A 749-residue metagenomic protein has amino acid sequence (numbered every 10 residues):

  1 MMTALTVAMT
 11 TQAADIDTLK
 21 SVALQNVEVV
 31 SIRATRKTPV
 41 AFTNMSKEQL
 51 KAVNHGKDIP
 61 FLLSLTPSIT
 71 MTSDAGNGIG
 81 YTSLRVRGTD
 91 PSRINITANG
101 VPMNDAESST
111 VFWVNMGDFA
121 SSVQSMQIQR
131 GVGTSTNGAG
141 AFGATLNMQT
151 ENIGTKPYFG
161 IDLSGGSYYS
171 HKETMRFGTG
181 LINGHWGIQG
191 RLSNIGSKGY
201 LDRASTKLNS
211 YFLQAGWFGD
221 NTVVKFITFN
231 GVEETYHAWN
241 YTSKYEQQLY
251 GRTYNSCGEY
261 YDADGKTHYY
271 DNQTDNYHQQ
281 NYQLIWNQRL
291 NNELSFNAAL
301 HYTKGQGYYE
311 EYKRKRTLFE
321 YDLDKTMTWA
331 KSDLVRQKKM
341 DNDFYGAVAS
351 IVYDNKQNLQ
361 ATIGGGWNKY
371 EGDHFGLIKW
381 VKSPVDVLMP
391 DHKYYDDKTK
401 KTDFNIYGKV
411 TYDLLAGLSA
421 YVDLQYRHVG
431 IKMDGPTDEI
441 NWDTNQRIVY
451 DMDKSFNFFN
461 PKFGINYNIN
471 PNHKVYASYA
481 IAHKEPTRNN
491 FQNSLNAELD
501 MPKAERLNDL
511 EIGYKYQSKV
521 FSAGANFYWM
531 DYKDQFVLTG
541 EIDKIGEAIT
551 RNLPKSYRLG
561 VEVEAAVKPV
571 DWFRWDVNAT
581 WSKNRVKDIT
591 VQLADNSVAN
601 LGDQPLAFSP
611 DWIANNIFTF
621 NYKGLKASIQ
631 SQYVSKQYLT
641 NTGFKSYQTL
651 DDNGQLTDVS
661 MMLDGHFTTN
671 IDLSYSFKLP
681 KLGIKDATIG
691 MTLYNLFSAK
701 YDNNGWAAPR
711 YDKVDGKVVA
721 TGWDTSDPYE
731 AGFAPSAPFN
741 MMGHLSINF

Functional and structural regions predicted by a protein language model:
A13-A52, P91, N526: Short, acidic, small-residue-rich periplasmic hinge/interaction motif at the N-terminus of Gram-negative outer-membrane
P60-P102, Q124: Extracytoplasmic beta-strand/coil segments of soluble accessory domains associated with Gram-negative outer-membrane
P102-R130, Q149, E246: Short acidic/polar hinge/loop motifs at secondary-structure boundaries that mediate gating or recognition
G160, G165-G196, L201-A238, Y277 (+2 more regions): Transmembrane beta-barrel wall of Gram-negative outer-membrane proteins
F229-V232, T411, F463, A477 (+3 more regions): Conserved C-terminal beta-signal and adjacent last beta-strands/turns of outer-membrane beta-barrel proteins
N276-I440, N466-N468, S478, F521-F527 (+2 more regions): Face-selective signature of the C-terminal outer-membrane beta-barrel domain
R289, E293-H301, N466-N468, K474-A482 (+4 more regions): Membrane-embedded beta-barrel scaffold of Gram-negative outer-membrane proteins
W529-D531, R551-K645: Gram-negative outer-membrane beta-barrel transporters
